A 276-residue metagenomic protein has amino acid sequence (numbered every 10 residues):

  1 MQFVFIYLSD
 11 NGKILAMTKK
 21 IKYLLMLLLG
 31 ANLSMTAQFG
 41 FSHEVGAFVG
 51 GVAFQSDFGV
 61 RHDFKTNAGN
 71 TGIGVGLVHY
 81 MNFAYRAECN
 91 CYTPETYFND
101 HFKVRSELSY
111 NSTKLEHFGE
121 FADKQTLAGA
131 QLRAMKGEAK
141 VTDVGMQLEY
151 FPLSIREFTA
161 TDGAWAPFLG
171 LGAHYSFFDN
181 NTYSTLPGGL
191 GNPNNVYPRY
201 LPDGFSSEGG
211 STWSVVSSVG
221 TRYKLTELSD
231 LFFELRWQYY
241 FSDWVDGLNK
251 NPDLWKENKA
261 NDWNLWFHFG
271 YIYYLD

Functional and structural regions predicted by a protein language model:
M1-S42, A47-F48, L275: Bacterial Sec-dependent N-terminal signal peptides
A37-E88, I272-D276: Short glycine/proline- and aromatic-enriched beta-strand/turn motifs that initiate or cap beta-hairpins
Q38-F41, N82-H101, S154-A166, L225-S229 (+1 more regions): Short loop/turn motifs that connect adjacent beta-strands in outer-membrane beta-barrel proteins
G40, S56-V60, K65, T212 (+1 more regions): Predominantly the C-terminal beta-signal and adjacent terminal strand-loop region of outer-membrane beta-barrel
E44-G46, K103-R105, F168-G170, D230-F232 (+1 more regions): Residue-level detector of the transmembrane beta-barrel scaffold of outer-membrane proteins
A47-G51, V75-M81, A87, M146-Y150 (+4 more regions): Residues on the lipid-exposed face of transmembrane beta-strands in outer-membrane beta-barrel proteins
V49-Q55, L108-K114, P152-S154, A173-D179 (+2 more regions): Transmembrane beta-strands of outer-membrane beta-barrel pores
V60-T66, T113-D143, F178-T212, W244-W266: Extracellular/periplasm-exposed beta-strand and loop segments of Gram-negative cell-envelope proteins, dominated by
